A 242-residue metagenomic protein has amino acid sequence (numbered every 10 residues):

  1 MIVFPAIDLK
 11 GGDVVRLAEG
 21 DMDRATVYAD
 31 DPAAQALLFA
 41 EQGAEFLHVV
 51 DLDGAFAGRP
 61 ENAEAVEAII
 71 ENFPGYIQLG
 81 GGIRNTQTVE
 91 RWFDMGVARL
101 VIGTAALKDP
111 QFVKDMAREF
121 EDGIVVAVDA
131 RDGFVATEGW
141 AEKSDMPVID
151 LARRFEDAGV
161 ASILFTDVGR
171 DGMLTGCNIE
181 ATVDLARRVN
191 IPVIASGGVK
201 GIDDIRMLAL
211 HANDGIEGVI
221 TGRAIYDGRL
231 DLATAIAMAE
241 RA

Functional and structural regions predicted by a protein language model:
I2-A6, F46, Y76-Q78, A98-V101 (+5 more regions): Structural preference for beta-strand elements that scaffold enzyme active sites
D8, F39, L47, W92 (+5 more regions): Conserved, mostly hydrophobic/aromatic
G11, E19-D23, E90-F93, V97-D171: Conserved anion-binding
F46-E64, T104, L164-T175: Glycine-rich, proline-tolerant flexible connector loops at the mouths of alpha/beta enzymes
D53, G58-R118: Glycine/small-residue-rich loop that forms an oxyanion/phosphate-binding "nest" at active or ligand-binding sites
P60-E67, P110, A141-D150, T175-D184: Charged helix-capping and loop-helix junction motifs
F73, I77-R99, E180-G215, A235: Catalytic cores of alpha/beta
F112-E119, A209-G218, I225-A242: C-terminal helical cap(s) of enzyme catalytic domains, especially alpha/beta-barrels
